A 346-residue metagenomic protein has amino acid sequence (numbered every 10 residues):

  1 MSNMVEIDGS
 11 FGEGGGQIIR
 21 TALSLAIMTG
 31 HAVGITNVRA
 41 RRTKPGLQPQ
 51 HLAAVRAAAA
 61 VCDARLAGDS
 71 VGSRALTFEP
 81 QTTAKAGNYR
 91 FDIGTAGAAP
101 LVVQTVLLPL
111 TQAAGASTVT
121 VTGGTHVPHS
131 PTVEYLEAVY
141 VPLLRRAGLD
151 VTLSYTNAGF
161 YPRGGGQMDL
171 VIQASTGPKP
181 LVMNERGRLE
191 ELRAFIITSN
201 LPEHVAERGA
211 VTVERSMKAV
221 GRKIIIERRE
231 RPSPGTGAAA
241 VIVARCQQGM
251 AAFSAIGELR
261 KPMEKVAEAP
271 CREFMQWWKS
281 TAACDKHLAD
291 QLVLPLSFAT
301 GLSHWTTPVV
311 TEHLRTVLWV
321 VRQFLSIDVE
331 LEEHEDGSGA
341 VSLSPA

Functional and structural regions predicted by a protein language model:
N3-T29: N-terminal basic/disordered segments at the start of proteins
T29-G46, A116-T120, Y155: Glycine-rich phosphate/pyrophosphate-binding loops and their adjacent beta-strand/loop elements at enzyme active sites
L52-T152, D169: A generic, well-ordered mixed alpha/beta core segment in the N-terminal half of proteins
R65-D69, A116-S117, G148-A158, M217-G235 (+3 more regions): Flexible, glycine/charged-enriched surface loops at secondary-structure junctions
A84-G87, D92-A96, Q112, V139 (+2 more regions): Phosphate/diphosphate-binding glycine-rich loops and adjacent basic-rich segments that engage nucleotide
P128-P131, Y155-D169, R228-G237: Beta-rich nucleic-acid/ligand-interaction surfaces
H129, R146, P178-P180, E185-K286 (+1 more regions): Conserved mixed alpha/beta catalytic, RNA-binding, or beta-rich assembly cores of soluble enzyme, regulatory
T307-A346: C-terminal functional modules
